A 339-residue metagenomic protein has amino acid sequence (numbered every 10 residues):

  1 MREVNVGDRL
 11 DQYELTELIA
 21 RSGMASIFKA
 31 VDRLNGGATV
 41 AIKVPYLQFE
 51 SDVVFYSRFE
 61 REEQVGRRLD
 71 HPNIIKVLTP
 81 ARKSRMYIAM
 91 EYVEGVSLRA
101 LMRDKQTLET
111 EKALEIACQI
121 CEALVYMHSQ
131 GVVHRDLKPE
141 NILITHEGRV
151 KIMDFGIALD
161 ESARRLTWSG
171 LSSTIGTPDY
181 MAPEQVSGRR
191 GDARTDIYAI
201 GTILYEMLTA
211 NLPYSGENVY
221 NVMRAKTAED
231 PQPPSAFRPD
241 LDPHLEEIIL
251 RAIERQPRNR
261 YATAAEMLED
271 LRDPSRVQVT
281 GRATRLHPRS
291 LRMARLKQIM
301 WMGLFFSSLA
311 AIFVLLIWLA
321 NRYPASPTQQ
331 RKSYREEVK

Functional and structural regions predicted by a protein language model:
T16-G23, I27: Protein kinase glycine-rich loop
Y46-R68: AlphaC helix of the eukaryotic protein kinase fold
P80: Activation-segment/catalytic-loop signature of the eukaryotic protein kinase fold
K83-S97, L101: Conserved short submotifs of the Hanks-type protein kinase catalytic core that shape the nucleotide-binding pocket
I116-A117: Activation segment signature within eukaryotic-like protein kinase domains
E122-V132: Protein kinase catalytic-loop region centered on the HRD/HxD motif
L124, M153, T177-V279: C-terminal lobe helix-coil module of Hanks-type protein kinase domains
E147-P183, S187: Activation segment of protein kinases
